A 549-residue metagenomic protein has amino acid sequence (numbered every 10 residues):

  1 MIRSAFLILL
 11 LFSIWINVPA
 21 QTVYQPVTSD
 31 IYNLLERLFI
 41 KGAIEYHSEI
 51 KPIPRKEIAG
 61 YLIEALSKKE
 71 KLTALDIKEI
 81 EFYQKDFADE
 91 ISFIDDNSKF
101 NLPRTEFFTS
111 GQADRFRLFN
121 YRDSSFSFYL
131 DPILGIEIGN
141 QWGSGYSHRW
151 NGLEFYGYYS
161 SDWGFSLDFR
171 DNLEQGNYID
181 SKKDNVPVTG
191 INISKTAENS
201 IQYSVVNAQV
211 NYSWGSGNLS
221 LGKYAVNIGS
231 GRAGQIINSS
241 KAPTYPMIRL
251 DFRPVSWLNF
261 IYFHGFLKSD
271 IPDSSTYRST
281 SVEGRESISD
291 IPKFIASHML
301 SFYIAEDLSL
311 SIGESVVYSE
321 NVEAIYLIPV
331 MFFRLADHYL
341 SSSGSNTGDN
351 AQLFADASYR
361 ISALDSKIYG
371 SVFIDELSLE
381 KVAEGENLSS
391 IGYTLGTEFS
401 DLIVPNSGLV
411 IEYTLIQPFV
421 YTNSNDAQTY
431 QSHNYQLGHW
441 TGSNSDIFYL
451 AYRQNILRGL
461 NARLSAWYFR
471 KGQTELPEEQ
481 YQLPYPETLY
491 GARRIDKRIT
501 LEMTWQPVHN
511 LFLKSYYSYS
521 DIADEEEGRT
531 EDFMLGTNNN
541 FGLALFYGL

Functional and structural regions predicted by a protein language model:
M1-V23: Bacterial Sec-dependent N-terminal signal peptides
I2, A43-I44: A broad detector of the eukaryotic-type serine/threonine protein kinase catalytic domain
A5, K68, L267-S275, F469-K471 (+1 more regions): Short regulatory "switch" loops immediately downstream of catalytic or recognition motifs within protein catalytic
L10, I16, S275-S287, G344-S345 (+1 more regions): Intrinsically disordered, low-complexity coil segments
T22-K41: Short N-terminal segments immediately surrounding and downstream of signal-peptide cleavage
S29, I44-E49, P54-K56, I63-S309 (+5 more regions): Outer-membrane beta-barrel channel domains
G42, L134, I374-E376: Short, histidine-centered active-site or binding-site loop motifs used for metal coordination, general acid-base
Y203, E306-L549: Exposed, low-structure sequence patches enriched in small/polar residues
